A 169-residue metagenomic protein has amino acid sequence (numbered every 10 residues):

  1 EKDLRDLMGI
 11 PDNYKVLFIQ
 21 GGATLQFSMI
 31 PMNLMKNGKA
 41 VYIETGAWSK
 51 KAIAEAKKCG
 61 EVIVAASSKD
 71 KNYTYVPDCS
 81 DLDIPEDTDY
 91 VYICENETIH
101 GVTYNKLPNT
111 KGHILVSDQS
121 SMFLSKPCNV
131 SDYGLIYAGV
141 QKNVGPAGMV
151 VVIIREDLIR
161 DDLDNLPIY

Functional and structural regions predicted by a protein language model:
E1-Q26, N33, G46-A47, E55: Conserved N-terminal alpha-helix of the aminotransferase class I/II PLP-enzyme fold
V16-Q20, Y42, V64-S67, I93 (+2 more regions): General beta-strand structural signal in soluble alpha/beta enzymes
M35-K50: Conserved PLP-anchoring active-site segment centered on the Schiff-base-forming lysine
A47-W48, S67-K71, N96-H100, S120-F123 (+3 more regions): Short acidic/polar capping segments at secondary-structure boundaries
A56, S68-F123: Active-site phosphate-binding strand-loop segment of PLP-dependent enzymes
Y75-P77, G101-L107, S125-S131, A147-V150 (+1 more regions): A short secondary-structure junction signal
V116, V130-Q141, V150: Conserved active-site segment immediately N-terminal to the catalytic lysine that forms the internal aldimine
V140-Y169: Active-site C-terminal subdomain of aminotransferase-like
